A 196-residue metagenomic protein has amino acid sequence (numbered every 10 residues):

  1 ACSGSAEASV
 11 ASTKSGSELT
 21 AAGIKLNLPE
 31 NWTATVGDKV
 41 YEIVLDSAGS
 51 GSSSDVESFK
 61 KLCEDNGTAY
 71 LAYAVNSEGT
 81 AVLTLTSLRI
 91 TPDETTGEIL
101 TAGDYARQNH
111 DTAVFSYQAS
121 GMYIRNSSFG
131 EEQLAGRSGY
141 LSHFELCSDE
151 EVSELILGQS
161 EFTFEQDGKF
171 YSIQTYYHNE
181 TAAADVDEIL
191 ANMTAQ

Functional and structural regions predicted by a protein language model:
S3-A6: Bacterial signal peptide processing site
S12-T20: Short acidic/polar N-terminal linker immediately downstream of export determinants
G16, N31-A34, M122-I124, M193: Short glycine-aromatic motifs
T20, I24, G97-Y105, H178-D185: Extracytoplasmic/periplasmic, Sec-exported soluble proteins
A21, L134-A135, Q166: Structural motif
A21-Y41: Proline-anchored loop/turn motifs at beta-strand termini and strand-loop-strand connectors
E30-W32, A113, Q166-Q196: Surface-exposed amphipathic alpha-helical segments
V40-L157: Conserved polar/disulfide-associated segments of primarily extracytoplasmic proteins
